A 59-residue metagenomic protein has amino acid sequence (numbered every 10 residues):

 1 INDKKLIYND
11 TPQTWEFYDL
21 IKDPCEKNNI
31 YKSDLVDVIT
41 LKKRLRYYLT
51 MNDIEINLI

Functional and structural regions predicted by a protein language model:
I1-Y31: C-terminal, low-complexity/hydrophilic appendages and adjacent surface loops of extracellular/periplasmic anionic
N2, I39-L41: Short alpha-helical segments used as structural interaction elements across diverse proteins
Y31-L35, I39: Short, conserved loop/turn and helix-capping segments at secondary-structure boundaries that abut family-defining
K43-R46: Phosphate/adenylate-binding glycine loop and adjacent helical scaffold
Y48-N52: Glycine- and aromatic-enriched alpha-helical transmembrane segments of multi-pass membrane proteins
I54-I59: Short, charged, surface-exposed hinge/linker loops at domain edges that act as mobile lids or interdomain connectors
